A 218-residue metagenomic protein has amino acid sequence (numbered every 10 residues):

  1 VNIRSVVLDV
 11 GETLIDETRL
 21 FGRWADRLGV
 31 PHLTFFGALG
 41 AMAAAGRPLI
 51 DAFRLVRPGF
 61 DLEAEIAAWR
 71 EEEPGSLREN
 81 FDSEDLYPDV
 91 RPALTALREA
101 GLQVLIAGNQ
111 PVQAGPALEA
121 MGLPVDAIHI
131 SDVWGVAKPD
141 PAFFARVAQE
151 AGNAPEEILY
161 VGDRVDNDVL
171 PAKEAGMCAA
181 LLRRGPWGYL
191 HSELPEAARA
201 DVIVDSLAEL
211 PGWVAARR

Functional and structural regions predicted by a protein language model:
V1-L102, P111-G115, P124: N-terminal helical cap/lid subdomain that shapes the substrate entry/recognition surface in HAD-like hydrolases
V1-V6, R91-R218: Asp-based, Mg2+/Mn2+-dependent phosphohydrolase catalytic module
